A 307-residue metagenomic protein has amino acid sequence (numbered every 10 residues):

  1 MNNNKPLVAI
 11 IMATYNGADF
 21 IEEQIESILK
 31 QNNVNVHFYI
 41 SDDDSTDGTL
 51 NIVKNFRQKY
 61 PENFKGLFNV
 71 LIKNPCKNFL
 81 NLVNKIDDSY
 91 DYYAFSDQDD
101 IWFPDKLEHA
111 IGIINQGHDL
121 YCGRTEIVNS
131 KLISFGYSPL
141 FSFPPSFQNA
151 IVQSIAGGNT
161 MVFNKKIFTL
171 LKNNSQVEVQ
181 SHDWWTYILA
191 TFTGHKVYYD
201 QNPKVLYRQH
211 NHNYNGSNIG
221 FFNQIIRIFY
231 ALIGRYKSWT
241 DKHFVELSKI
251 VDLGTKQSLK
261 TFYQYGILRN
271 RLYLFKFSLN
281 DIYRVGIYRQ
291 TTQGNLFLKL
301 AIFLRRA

Functional and structural regions predicted by a protein language model:
M1-I219: Nucleotide-sugar donor-binding/catalytic module of glycosyltransferases that assemble extracellular/cell-envelope
V179, W185, R208-A307: C-terminal subregions of glycosyltransferases and related glycan-biosynthesis enzymes
